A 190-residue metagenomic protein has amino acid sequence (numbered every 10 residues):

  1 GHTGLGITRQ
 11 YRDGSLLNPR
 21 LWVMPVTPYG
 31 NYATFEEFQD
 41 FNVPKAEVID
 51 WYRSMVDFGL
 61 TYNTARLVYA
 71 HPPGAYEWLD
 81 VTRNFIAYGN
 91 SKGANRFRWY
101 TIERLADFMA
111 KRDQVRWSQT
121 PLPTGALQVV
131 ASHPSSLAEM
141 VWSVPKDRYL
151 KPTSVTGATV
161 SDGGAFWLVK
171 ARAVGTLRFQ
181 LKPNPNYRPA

Functional and structural regions predicted by a protein language model:
G1-G59, F108: Active-site-adjacent pocket scaffolds in enzyme catalytic domains
G4-G6, A46-P134, R148: C-terminal domain-boundary segment and adjacent tail
R20, T64, A138: Residues that flank catalytic or metal-binding motifs in active/ligand-binding sites
R20-L21, A126, T176: A residue-level signal for beta-strand positions that form part of recognition/binding surfaces within mature
S132-K151, F179: Surface-exposed beta-strand/loop patches in extracellular or lumenal glycoproteins
A138, G163-A190: C-terminal beta-strand-rich structural cap/linker in extracellular carbohydrate-active enzymes
V155-T159: Small-residue (G/S/T/A) turn/hinge positions that recur once per unit in extracellular repeat modules
